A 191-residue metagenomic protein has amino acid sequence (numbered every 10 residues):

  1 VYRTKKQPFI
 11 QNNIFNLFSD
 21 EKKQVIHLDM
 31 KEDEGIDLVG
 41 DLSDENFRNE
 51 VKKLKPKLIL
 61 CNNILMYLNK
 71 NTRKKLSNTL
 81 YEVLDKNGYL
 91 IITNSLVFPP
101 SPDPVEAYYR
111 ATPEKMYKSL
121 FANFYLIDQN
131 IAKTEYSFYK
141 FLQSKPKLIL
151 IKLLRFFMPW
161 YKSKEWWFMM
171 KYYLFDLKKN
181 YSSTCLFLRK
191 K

Functional and structural regions predicted by a protein language model:
Y2-S101, L188-R189: Conserved SAM-binding loop
K70-K75, T79, Y89-K191: S-adenosyl-L-methionine-dependent methyltransferase catalytic module, highlighting the catalytic core
